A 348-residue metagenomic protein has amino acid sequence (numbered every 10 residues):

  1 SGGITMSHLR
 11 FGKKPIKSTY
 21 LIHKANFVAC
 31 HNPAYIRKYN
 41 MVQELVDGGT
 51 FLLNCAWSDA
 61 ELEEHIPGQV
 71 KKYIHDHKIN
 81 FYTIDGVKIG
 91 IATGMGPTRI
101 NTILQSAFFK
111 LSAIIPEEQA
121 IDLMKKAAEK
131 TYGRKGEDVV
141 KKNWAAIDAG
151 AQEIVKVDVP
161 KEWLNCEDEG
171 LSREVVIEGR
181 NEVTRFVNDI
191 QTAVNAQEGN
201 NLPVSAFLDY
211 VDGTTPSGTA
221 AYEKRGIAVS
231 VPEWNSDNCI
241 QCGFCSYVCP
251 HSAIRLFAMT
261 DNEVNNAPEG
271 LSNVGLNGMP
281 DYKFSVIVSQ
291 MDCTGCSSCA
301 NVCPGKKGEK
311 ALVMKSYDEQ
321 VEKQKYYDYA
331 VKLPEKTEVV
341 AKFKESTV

Functional and structural regions predicted by a protein language model:
S1-V194, V264-G270, Y327, T337-S346: Active-site cofactor/cluster-binding pocket
A120-I121, G133-I287, D292-C293, A300-V348: Ferredoxin-type iron-sulfur electron-transfer modules and their immediate structural context
